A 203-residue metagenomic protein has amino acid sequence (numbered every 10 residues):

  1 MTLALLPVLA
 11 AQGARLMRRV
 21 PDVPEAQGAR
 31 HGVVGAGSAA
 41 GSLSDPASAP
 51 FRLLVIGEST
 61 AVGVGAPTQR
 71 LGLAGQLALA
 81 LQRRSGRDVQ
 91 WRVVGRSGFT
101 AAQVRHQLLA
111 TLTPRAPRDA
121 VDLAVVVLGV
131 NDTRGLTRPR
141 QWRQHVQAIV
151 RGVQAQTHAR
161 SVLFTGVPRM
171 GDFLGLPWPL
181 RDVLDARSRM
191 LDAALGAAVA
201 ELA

Functional and structural regions predicted by a protein language model:
M1-L54: N-terminal secretory targeting modules
S48, R115-D119, A155-T157: Short, conserved loop/helix-junction motifs that constitute active-site signature segments in enzyme catalytic cores
R52-L54, T60-Q144: Conserved SGNH/GDSL esterase-like catalytic core that processes O-acyl groups on lipids and polysaccharides
R84, G152-V162, A194-A203: A structural motif corresponding to the C-terminal end of an alpha-helix and its immediate exit/capping segment
V127, T165-G166: Alpha/beta-hydrolase-fold catalytic nucleophile elbow
V146-R151, D192: Generic structural signal for well-ordered alpha-helices, preferentially at hydrophobic/aromatic core positions
D172-A203: Substrate-gating cap/lid alpha-helix
